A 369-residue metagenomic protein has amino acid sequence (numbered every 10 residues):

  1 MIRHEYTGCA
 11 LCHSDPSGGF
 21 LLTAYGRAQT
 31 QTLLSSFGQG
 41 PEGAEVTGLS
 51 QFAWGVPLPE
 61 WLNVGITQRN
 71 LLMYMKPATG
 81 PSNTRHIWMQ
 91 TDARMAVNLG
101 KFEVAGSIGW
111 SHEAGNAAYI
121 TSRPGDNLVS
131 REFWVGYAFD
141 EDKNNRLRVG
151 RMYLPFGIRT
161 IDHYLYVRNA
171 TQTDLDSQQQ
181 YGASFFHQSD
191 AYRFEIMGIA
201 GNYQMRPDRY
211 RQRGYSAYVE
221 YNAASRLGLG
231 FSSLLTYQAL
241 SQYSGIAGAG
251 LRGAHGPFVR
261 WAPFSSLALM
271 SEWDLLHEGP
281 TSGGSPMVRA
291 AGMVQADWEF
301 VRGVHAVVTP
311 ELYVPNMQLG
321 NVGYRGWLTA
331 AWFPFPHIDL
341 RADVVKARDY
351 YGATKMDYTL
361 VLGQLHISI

Functional and structural regions predicted by a protein language model:
Y6-P16: The canonical Cys-X-X-Cys-His
G8, L71-M73, A117, N144-T171 (+4 more regions): Outer-membrane beta-barrel translocator/channel fold
G8, W332-P334, D357-I369: Outer-membrane beta-barrel "beta-signal"
D15-T23, E60-Y74, G80-Y203, R211 (+5 more regions): Outer membrane beta-barrel
T47-G55, V97-K101, G136-E141, S189-A191 (+9 more regions): Outer-membrane beta-barrel proteins
G80-I87, T121-S130, T171-S177, P207-Q212 (+4 more regions): Replace "Gram-negative outer membrane beta-barrel proteins" with "bacterial and organellar outer membrane beta-barrel
D92-R94, W134-Y137, S184-F186, Y218-E220 (+6 more regions): Outer-membrane beta-barrel architecture
S189-R193, Y210-Q212, Y218-N316: Detector for outer-membrane/organellar transmembrane beta-barrel domains, recognizing the amphipathic beta-strand
